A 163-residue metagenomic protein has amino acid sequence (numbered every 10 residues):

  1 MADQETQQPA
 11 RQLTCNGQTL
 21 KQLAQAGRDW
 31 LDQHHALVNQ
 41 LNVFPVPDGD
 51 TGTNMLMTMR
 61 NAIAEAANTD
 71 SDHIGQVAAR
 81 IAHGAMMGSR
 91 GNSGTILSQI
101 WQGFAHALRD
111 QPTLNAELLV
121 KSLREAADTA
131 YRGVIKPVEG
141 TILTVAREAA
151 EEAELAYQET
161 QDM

Functional and structural regions predicted by a protein language model:
M1-M163: N-terminal loops that bind phosphate or other acidic moieties and the adjacent beta-alpha structural core
